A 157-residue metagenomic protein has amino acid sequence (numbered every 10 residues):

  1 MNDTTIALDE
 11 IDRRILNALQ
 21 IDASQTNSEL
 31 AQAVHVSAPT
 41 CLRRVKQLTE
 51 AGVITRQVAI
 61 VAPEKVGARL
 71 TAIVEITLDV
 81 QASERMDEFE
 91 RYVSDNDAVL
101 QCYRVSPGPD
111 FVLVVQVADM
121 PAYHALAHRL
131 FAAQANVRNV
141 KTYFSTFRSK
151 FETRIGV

Functional and structural regions predicted by a protein language model:
M1-V157: A compositional/biophysical signature of low hydrophobicity enriched in polar/charged and small residues
